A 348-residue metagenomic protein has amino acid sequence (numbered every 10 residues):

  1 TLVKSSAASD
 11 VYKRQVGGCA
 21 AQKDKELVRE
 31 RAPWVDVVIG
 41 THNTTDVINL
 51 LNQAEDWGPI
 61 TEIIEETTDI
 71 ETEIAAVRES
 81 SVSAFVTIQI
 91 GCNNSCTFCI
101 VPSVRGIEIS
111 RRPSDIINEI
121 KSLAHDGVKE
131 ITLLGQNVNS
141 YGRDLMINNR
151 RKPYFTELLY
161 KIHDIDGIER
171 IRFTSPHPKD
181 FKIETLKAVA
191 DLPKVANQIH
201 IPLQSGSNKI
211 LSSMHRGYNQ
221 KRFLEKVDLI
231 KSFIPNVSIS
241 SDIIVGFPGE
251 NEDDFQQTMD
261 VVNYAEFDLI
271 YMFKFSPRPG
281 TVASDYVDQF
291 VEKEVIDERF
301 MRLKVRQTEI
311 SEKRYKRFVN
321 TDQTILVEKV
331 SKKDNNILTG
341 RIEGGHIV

Functional and structural regions predicted by a protein language model:
T1-L2: Short, well-ordered junction/capping motifs at the entry into regular secondary structure
S6-Y141, Y154, E184, I199 (+6 more regions): Proteins enriched for Cys/Gly/acidic motifs involved in redox and nucleic-acid/cofactor modification
R14, K23, H125-E252: Conserved SAM/AdoMet-binding glycine-rich loop
E79-V82, C92-N94, V195, S205 (+3 more regions): Short flexible coil/turn linkers enriched for glycine and charged/polar residues that connect secondary-structure
C96, I116, L133, F173 (+6 more regions): Conserved, mostly hydrophobic/aromatic
E250, Y264-F267: Contiguous mid-protein beta-loop-alpha structural module that forms a pocket-lining wall or clamp of enzyme active
D253-D260: Short, acidic/polar
D285-V348: Terminal RNA-binding accessory module
